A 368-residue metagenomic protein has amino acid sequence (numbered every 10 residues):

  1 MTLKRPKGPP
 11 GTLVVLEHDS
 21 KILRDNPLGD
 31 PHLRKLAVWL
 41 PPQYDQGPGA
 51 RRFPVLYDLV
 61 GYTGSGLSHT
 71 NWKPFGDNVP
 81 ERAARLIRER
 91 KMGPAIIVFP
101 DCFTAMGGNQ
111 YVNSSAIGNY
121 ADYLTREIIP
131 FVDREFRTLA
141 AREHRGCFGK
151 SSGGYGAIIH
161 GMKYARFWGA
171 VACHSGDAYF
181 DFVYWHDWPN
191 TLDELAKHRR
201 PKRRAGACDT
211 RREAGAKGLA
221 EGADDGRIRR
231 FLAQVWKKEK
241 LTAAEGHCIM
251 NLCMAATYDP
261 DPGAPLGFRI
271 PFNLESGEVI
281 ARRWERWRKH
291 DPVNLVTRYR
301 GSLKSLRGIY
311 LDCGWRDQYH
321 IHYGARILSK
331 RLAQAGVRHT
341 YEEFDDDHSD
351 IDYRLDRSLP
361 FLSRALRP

Functional and structural regions predicted by a protein language model:
M1-P368: Non-catalytic cap/lid and distal C-terminal segments of serine-dependent acyl enzymes
